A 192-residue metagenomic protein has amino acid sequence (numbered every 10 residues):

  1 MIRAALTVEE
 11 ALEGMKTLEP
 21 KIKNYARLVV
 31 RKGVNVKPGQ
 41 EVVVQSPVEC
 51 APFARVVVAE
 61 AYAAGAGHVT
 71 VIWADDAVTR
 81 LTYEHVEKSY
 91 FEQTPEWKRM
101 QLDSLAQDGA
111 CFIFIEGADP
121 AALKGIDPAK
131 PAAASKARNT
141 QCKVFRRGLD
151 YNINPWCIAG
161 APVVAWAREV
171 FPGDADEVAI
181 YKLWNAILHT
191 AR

Functional and structural regions predicted by a protein language model:
L6-R192: Active-site bordering "gate/hinge" segments that shape substrate access to catalytic or cofactor-binding pockets
